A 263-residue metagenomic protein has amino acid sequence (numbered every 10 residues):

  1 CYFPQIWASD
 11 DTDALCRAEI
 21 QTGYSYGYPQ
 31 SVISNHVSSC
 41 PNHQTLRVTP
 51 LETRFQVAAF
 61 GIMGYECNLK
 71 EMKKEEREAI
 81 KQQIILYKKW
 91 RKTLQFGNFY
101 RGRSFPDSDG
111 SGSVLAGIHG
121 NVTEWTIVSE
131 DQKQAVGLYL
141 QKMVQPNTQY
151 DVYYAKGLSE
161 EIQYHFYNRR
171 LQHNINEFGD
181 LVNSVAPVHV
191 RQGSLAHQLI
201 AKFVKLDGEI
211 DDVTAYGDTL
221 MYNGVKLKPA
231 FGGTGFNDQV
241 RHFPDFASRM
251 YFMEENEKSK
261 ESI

Functional and structural regions predicted by a protein language model:
C1-E71: Glycan-recognition surfaces
C40-T45, E66-N68, K74-E76, V144-N147 (+1 more regions): Flexible loop/turn segments at secondary-structure boundaries
N42-Q44, S104-G120, E177-G179, D212-V213 (+1 more regions): Intrinsically disordered, low-complexity coil segments
F55-D107: Catalytic cores of secreted or luminal carbohydrate-active enzymes
A58, G137, F166: Conserved, mostly hydrophobic/aromatic
S111-E161: Carbohydrate-binding surface patches
V144-I263: C-terminal beta-sandwich/jelly-roll accessory domains of carbohydrate-active enzymes
